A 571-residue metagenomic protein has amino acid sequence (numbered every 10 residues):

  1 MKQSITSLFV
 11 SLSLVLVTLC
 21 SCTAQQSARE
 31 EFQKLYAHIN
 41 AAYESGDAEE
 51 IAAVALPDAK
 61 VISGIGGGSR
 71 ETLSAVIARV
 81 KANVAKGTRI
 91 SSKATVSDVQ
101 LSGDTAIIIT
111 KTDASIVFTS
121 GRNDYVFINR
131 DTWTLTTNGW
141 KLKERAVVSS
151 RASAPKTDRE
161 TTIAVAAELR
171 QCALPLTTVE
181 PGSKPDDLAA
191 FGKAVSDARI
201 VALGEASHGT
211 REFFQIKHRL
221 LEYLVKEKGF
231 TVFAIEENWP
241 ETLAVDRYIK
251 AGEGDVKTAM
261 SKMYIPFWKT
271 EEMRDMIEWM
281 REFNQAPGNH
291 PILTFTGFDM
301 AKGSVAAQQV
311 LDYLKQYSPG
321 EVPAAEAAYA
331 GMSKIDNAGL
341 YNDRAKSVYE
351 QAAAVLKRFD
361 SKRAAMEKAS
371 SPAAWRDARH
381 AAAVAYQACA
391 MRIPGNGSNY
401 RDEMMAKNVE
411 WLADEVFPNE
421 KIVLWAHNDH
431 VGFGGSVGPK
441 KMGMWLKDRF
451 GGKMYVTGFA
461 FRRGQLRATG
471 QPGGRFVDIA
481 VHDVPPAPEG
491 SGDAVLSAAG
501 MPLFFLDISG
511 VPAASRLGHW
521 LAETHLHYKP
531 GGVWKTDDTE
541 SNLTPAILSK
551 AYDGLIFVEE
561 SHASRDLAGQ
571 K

Functional and structural regions predicted by a protein language model:
M1-S7: Positively charged n-region of N-terminal signal peptides that target proteins for export
F9-C20: Bacterial N-terminal signal peptides
S21-P57, A75, D104, S153-K156: Short, low-complexity N-terminal intrinsically disordered segments enriched in polar/charged residues
D47-A85, A206-E212: N-terminal, post-signal-peptide region of Sec/Tat-exported proteins
A55, I65-G66, Q100, K111-A114 (+6 more regions): A mature extracytoplasmic/lumenal domain signature
K60, S74-G121, V126: Surface-exposed, charged secondary-structure patches
I107, Y125-K156: Short beta-strand edge/turn micro-motifs at domain boundaries
A152-K571: Structured catalytic-domain cores with a bias toward divalent-metal coordination
